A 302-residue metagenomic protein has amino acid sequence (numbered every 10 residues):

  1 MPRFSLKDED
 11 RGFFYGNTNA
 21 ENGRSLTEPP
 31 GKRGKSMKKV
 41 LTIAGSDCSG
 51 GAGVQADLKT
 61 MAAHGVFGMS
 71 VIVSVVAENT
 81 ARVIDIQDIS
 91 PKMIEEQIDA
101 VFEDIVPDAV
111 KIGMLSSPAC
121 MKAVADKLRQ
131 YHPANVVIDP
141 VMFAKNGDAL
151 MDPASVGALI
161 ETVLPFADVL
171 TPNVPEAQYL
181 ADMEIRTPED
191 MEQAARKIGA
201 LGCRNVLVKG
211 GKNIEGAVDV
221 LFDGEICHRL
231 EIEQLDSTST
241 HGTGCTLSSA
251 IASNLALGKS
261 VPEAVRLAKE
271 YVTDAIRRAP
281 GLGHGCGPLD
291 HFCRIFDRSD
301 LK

Functional and structural regions predicted by a protein language model:
D8-D10, N17: Intrinsic-disorder-associated, low-complexity terminal segments enriched in Asp/Asn/His/Tyr and depleted of Lys/Arg
Y15, R24-S36: Short, Lys/Arg-enriched N-terminal segments with co-localized hydrophobic residues within the first ~10-30 amino acids
K38-T42, V54, M61-N146: Conserved N-terminal subdomain of the carbohydrate kinase-like
I43-S49, C227-H241: Short pre-catalytic strand/loop immediately N-terminal to key active-site residues, enriched for Gly-Thr
Q55, T60, Q178-Y179, S237-V261: Short, small-residue alpha-helix embedded
G65-M69, C227, N254-A268: Phosphate-handling active-site elements
D88, E263-K302: Charged C-terminal helix
P153-C227: Conserved phosphate/ATP/ADP-binding segment of small-molecule kinases
